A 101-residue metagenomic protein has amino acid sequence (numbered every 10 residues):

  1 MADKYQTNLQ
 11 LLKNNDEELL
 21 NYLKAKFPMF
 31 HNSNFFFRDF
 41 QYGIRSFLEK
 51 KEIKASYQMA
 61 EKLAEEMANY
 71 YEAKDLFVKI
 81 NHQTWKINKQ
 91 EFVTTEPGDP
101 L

Functional and structural regions predicted by a protein language model:
M1-D3, P100-L101: Non-catalytic accessory regions used for complex assembly or targeting
A2-R38: Positively charged, polyanion-binding regions of nucleic-acid-associated proteins
D3-Q10, S46-E49, A55-Q58: A generic short-segment signal for beta-strand/edge and adjacent turn/coil regions
N14-L19, Y42, K51-F77: Charge-enriched amphipathic alpha-helical scaffolds
A25, E66, A73-L101: Phospho-regulated, low-complexity intrinsically disordered regions of nuclear gene-regulatory and chromatin-associated
H31-A55: Short acidic, hydrophobic short linear motifs in intrinsically disordered regions
F37, I53, Q58, K89 (+1 more regions): Generic alpha-helical propensity signal that fires on short helical segments and nearby coil/disordered stretches
